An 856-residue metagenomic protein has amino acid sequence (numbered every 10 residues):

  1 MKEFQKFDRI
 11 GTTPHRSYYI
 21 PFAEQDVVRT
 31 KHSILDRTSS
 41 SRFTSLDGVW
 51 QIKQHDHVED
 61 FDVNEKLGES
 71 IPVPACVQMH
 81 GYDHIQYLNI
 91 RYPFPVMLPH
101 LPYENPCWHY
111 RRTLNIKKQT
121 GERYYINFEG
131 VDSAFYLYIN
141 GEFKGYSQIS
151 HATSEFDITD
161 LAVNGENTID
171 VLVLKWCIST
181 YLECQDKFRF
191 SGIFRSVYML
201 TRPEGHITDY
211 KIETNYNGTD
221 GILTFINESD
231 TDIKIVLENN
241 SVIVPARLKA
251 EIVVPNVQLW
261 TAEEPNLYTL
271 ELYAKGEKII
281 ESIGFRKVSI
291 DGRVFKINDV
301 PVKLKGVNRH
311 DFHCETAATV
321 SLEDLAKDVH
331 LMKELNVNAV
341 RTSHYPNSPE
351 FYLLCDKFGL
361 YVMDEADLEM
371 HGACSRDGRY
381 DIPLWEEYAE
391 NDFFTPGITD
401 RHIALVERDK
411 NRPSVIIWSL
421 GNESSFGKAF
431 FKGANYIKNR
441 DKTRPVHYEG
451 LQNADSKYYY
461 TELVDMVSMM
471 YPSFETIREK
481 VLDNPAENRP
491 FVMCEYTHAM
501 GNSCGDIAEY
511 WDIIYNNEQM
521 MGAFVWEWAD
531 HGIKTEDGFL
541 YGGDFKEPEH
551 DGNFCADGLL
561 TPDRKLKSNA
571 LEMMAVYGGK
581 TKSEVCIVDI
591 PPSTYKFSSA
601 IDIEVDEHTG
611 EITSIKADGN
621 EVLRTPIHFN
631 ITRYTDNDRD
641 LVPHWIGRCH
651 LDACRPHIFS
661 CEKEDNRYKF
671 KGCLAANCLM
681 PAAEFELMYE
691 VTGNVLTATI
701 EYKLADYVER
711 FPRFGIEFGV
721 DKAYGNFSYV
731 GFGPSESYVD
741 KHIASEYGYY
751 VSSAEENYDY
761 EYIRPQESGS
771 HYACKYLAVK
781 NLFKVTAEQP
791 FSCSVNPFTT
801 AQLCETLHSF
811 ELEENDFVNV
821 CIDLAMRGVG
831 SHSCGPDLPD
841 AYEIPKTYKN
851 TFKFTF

Functional and structural regions predicted by a protein language model:
M1-T38, L88, E142, Y181 (+2 more regions): Extended substrate-binding grooves/exosites of carbohydrate-active enzymes
E3-R9, T13-R16, D36-R37, Q51-H57 (+7 more regions): Accessory beta-strand-rich segments of carbohydrate-active enzymes
Q5-F7, M79-Q86, R91-H100, I158 (+7 more regions): An acidic-aromatic loop/edge-strand motif
L46-C107, V171-G205, R293, M370-R376 (+1 more regions): Core domains of carbohydrate- and sulfate-ester-processing enzymes
Q78-G81, K175, T261, C586-F856: Beta-strand/loop-rich accessory regions of lumenal/periplasmic or secreted enzymes, predominantly carbohydrate-active
L137-I139, T219-V244, K582, T594: Beta-strand-rich binding/interaction modules
Y138-K144, E238-N240, K275-G276, N298 (+1 more regions): Short strand-turn-strand beta-turns centered on an Asx-Gly dipeptide
A162-E166, I226-D291: Extended acidic/polar, glycine-enriched regions that form or flank non-catalytic beta-rich accessory modules
